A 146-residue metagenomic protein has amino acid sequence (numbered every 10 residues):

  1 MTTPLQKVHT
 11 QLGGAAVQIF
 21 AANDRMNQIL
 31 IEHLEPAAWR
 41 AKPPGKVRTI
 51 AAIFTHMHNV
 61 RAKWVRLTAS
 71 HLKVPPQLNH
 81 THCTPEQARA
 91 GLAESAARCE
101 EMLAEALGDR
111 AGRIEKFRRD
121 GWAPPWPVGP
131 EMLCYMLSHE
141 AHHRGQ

Functional and structural regions predicted by a protein language model:
T2-T3, G13, V17-E32, P36-L78 (+1 more regions): Short, contiguous alpha-helical
K7-Q11: Generic N-terminal amphipathic, Lys/Arg-enriched alpha-helix
E32-R40, M102-R113: Surface-exposed helix-capping loop/turn segments at secondary-structure junctions
R66-L107: Helix-adjacent hinge/juxtasegments
